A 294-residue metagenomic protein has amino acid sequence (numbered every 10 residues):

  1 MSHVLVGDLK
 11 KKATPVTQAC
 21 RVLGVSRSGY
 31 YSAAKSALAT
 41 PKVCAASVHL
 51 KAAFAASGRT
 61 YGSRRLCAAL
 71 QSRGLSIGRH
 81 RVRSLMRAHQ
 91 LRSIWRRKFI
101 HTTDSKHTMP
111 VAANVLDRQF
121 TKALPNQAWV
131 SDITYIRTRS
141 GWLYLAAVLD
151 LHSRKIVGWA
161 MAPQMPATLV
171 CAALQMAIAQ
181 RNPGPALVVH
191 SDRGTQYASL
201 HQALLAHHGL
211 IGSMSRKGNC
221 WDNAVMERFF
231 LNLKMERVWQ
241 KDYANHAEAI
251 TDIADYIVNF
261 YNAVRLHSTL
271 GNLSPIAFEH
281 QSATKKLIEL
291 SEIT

Functional and structural regions predicted by a protein language model:
M1-T294: Charged DNA-binding/catalytic regions of mobile-element recombinases
